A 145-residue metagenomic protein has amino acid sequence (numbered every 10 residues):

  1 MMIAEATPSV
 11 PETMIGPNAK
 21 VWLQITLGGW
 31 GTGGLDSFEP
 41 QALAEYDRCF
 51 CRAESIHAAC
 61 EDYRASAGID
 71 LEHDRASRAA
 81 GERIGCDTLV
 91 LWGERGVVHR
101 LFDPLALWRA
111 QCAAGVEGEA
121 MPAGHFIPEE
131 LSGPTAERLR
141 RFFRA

Functional and structural regions predicted by a protein language model:
M1-M121, P128, R140-R144: Flexible "cap/lid" subdomain of the alpha/beta-hydrolase fold that forms the substrate-access gate
G124-S132, A136: Catalytic histidine-centered segment of alpha/beta-hydrolase-like enzymes
